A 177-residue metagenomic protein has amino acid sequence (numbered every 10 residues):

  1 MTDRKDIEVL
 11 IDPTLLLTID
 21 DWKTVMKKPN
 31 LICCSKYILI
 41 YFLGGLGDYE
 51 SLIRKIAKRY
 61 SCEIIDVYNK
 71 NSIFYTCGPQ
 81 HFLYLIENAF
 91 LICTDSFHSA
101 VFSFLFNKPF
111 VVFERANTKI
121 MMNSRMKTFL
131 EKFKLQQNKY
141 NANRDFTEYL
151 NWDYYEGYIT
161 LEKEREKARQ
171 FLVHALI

Functional and structural regions predicted by a protein language model:
M1-I177: Active-site anion-handling motifs in enzyme catalytic cores
